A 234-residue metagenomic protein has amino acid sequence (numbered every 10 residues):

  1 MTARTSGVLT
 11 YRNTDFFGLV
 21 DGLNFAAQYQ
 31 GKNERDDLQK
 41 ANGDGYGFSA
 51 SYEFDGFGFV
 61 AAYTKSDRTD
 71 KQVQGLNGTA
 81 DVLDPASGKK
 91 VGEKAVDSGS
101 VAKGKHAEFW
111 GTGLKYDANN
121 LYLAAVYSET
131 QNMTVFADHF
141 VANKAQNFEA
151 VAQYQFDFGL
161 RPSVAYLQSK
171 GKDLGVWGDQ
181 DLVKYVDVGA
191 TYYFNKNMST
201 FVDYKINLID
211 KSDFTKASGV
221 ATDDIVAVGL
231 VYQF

Functional and structural regions predicted by a protein language model:
M1-F16: Glycine/proline-centered hinge or cleavage motifs at structural transition points of membrane proteins
L9, Y192-F194, A221-F234: Outer-membrane beta-barrel "beta-signal"
F16-L23, G159, N197: Short loop/turn motifs that connect adjacent beta-strands in outer-membrane beta-barrel proteins
A26-Q28, A124-V126, G189, F201-D203 (+1 more regions): Outer-envelope exported proteins of Gram-negative bacteria
A26-S51, G58-V60: Right-handed parallel beta-helix
G47-D187: Detector for outer-membrane/organellar transmembrane beta-barrel domains, recognizing the amphipathic beta-strand
D187-K205, I209: C-terminal closing repeat unit and adjoining cap/tail of repeat-based domains
T215-A221: Extended amphipathic alpha-helical coiled-coil/heptad-repeat regions
